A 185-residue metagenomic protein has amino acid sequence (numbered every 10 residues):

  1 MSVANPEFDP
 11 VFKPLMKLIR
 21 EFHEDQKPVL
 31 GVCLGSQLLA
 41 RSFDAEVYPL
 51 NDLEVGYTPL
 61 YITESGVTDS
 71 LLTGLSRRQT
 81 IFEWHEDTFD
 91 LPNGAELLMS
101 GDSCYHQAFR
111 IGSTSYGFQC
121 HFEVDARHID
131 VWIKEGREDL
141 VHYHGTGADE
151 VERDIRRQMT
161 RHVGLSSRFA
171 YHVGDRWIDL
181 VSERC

Functional and structural regions predicted by a protein language model:
M1-L30: Flexible gly/pro-rich beta->alpha loop and the following alpha-helix that scaffold active-site loops
A4-E7, D52, H162: Pocket-edge positions in alpha/beta enzyme catalytic cores
E7-K13, L34, S42, N93-G94 (+1 more regions): Generic recognition of short, well-ordered alpha-helical segments
V11-L15, V47-Y48, M99-S100, K134-G136: Glycine-rich, phosphate-binding/catalytic loops in enzymes
F12, M16-R20, L72, G174 (+1 more regions): Short amphipathic alpha-helical segments and helix-helix/interface helices
F22-E46: Catalytic nucleophile loop
F43-H128: Pocket-forming structural segment of enzyme catalytic cores
A126-C185: Acyltransferase
